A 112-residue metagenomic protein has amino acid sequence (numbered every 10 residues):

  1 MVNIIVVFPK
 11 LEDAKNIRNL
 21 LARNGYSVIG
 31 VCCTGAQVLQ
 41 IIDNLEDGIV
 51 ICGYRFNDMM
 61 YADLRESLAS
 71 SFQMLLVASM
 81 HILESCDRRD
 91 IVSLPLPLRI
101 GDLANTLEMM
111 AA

Functional and structural regions predicted by a protein language model:
V7-F8: Conserved acidic carboxylate
L11-G30: Two-component/phosphorelay signaling modules centered on CheY-like receiver
A14, G35, G48-A69, M80-I82: Conserved phosphotransfer microenvironments
V31-I49: Acidic, metal-coordinating helix/loop segments flanking the phosphotransfer/catalytic sites of two-component signaling
D63, A78-L96, N105: Alpha4 helix (beta4-alpha4-beta5 surface) of REC/receiver domains from two-component response regulators
S70-L75: A short helix->loop->beta-strand "cap" motif at the edges of active sites that frequently abuts
L98-A111: C-terminal output helix
